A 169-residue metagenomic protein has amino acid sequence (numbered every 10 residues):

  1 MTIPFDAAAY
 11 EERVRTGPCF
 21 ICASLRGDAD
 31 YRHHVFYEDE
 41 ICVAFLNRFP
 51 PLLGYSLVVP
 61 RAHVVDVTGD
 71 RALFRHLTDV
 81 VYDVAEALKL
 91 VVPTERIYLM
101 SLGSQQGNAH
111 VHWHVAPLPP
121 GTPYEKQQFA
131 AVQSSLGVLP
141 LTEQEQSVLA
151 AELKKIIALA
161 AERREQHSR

Functional and structural regions predicted by a protein language model:
M1-R169: HIT superfamily nucleotide-processing domains
